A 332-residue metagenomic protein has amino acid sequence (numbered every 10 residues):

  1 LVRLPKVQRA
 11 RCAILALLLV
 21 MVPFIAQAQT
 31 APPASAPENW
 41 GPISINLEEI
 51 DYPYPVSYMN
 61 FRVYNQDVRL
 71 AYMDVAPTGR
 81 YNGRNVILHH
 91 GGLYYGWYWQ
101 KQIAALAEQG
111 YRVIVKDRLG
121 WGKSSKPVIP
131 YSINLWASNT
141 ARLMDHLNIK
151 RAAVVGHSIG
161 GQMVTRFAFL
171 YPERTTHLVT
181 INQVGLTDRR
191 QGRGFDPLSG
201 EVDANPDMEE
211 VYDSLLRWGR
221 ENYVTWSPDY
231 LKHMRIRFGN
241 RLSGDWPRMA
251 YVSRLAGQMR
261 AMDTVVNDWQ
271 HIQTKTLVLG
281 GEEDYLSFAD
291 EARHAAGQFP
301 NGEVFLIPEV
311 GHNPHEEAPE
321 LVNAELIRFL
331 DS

Functional and structural regions predicted by a protein language model:
A28-F61: An N-terminal hydrophobic leader/cap segment in hydrolases
N60-Q66, M73-G79, R118-I159, E316 (+1 more regions): Active-site loop/oxyanion-hole signature of alpha/beta-hydrolase fold enzymes
Y64, V68, V75-K123: Conserved HGGG/HGGXW glycine-rich cap/lid loop of the alpha/beta-hydrolase fold
M163-F167: Hydrolases whose catalytic domains are alpha/beta-hydrolase-1, hotdog thioesterase, or metallo-beta-lactamase-like
F169, T176-E209: Flexible "cap/lid" loop of the alpha/beta hydrolase fold
R189-R190, G194, M208-Q270: Conserved alpha/beta-hydrolase catalytic His-Asp/Glu region
H271-V310: Conserved loop-alpha-helix segment in the C-terminal half of the alpha/beta-hydrolase fold that carries the catalytic
P300-S332: Catalytic active-site module of serine/aspartate enzymes centered on a nucleophile-bearing elbow/loop
